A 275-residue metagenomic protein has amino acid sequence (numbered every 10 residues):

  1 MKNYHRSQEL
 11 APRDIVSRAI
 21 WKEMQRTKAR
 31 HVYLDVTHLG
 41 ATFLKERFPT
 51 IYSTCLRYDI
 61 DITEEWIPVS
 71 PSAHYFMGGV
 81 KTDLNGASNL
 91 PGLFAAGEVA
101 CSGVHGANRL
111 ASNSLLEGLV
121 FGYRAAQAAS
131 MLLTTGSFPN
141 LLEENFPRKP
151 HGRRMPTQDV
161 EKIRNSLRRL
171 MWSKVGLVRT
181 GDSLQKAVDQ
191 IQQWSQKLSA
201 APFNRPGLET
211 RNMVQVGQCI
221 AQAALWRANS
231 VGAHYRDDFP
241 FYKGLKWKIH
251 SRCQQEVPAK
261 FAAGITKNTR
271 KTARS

Functional and structural regions predicted by a protein language model:
M1-I67, L119, A128-T134: An anion/pyrophosphate-binding glycine-rich loop and adjacent beta-alpha core in soluble alpha-beta enzymes
H5-R6, V104-L115, F146-R153, W172-G176: Short beta-alpha connecting loops at secondary-structure transitions that line or flank enzyme active sites
H31, I62-S70, T134-E143, A200-G207 (+1 more regions): Flexible, glycine/charged-enriched surface loops at secondary-structure junctions
R47-A100, P206-A228, H234: A glycine-rich dinucleotide-binding beta-alpha-beta segment and adjacent secondary-structure elements that constitute
V69-F76, S137-G152, H234-G244: A glycine-rich phosphate-binding loop feature that marks nucleotide/adenosyl-phosphate handling sites
L90, S102-A129: A conserved FAD-binding loop/helix module that cradles the flavin
M131-F203: Long, amphipathic alpha-helical stalk/connector segments used for oligomerization, subunit docking, or mechanical
R205-S275: C-terminal amphipathic alpha-helical interaction region
